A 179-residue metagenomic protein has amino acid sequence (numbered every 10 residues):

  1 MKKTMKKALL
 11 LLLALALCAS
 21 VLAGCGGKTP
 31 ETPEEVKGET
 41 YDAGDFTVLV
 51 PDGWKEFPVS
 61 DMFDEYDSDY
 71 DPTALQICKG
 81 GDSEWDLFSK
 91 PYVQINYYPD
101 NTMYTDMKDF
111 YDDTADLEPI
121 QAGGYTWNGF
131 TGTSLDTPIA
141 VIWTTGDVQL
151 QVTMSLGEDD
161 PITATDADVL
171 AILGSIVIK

Functional and structural regions predicted by a protein language model:
M1-L12: Bacterial N-terminal signal peptides that target proteins for export
S20-G24: C-terminal motif of bacterial Sec signal peptides marking the signal peptidase cleavage site
G26-K28: Bacterial signal peptide processing site
E34-T40, D71-L75, Q121-T131: Short, hydrophobic/aromatic-rich segments at coil-to-beta transitions
A43-P99, G132-T137: Secretory pathway targeting signatures of secreted, lumenal, and periplasmic proteins
D45, L49, T102, A164-A171: Extracytoplasmic/secreted proteins, especially bacterial periplasmic and envelope-associated proteins
W54, Q151-K179: Surface-exposed amphipathic alpha-helical segments
D100-D147: Signature of long, low-cysteine stretches enriched in small and polar/charged residues
